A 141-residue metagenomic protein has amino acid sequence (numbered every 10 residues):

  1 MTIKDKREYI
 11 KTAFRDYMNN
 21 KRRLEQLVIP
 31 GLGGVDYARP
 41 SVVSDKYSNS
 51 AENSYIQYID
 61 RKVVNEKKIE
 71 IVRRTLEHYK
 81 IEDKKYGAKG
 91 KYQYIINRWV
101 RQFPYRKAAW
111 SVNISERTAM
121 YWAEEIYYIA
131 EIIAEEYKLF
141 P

Functional and structural regions predicted by a protein language model:
M1-K84, E135-P141: N-terminal interaction/assembly modules
Y9, G90-K91, W122: Residue-level detector of well-ordered alpha-helical segments, enriched for hydrophobic/aromatic packing positions
T75-H78, R101-Q102, I129, I133: Mid-sequence acidic-hydrophobic segments that form the walls of catalytic/ligand-binding cavities or oligomerization
D83-F103: Short amphipathic alpha helix immediately N-terminal
K107-N113: Short alpha-helical "recognition helix" segments of helix-turn-helix
A119-Y137: DNA major-groove recognition helices of helix-turn-helix
